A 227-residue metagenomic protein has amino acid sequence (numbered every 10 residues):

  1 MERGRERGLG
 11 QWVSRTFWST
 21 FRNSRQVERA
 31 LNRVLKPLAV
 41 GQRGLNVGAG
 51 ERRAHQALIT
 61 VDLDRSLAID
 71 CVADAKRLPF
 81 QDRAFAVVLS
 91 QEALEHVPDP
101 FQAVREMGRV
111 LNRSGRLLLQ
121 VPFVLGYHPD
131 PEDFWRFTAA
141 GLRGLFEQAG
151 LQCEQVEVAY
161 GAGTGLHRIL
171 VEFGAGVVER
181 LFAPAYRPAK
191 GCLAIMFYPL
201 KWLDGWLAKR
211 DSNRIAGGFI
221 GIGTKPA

Functional and structural regions predicted by a protein language model:
M1-L78, R83, V87-Q91, F101-V104 (+2 more regions): Conserved N-terminal segment of class I S-adenosyl-L-methionine
F21-R25, F101-Q102, E106, N112 (+1 more regions): S-adenosyl-L-methionine-dependent methyltransferase catalytic module, highlighting the catalytic core
H55, P98, P129: Residues that form or flank phosphate/diphosphate-binding pockets in enzymes that use nucleotide phosphates
E92-H96: Short catalytic micro-motifs in class I SAM-dependent methyltransferases
